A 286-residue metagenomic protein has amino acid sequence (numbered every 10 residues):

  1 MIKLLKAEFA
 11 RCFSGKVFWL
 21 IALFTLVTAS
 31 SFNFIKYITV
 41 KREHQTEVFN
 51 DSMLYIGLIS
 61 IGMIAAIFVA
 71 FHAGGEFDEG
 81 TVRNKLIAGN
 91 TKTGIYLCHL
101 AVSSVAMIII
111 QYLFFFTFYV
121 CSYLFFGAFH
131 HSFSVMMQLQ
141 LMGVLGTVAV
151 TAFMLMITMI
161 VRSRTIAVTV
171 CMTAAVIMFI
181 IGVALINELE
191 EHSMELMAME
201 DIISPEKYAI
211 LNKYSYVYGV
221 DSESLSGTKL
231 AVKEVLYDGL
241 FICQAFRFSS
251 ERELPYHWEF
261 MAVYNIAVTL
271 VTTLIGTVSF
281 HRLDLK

Functional and structural regions predicted by a protein language model:
M1-A7: Short, Lys/Arg-rich, polar N-terminal cytosolic tail immediately upstream of the first transmembrane signal-anchor
R11, K16-F18, A22-G74, L97-C171 (+4 more regions): Secretory targeting signals
V69-A88, K92: Transmembrane helix boundary and interhelical loop/hinge segments in multi-pass membrane proteins
E76, G89, I160-V161, R282: Helix-loop interface residues and adjacent transmembrane-helix termini in multi-pass membrane transporters, primarily
G80, C98-H99, V278, L283: Structural detector for helix-capping/boundary residues
G227-R247: Extracytosolic (periplasmic/ER-lumenal) interhelical loops and adjacent juxtamembrane/interface segments of multi-pass
V263-K286: Junction motif at the cytosolic side of a transmembrane helix
